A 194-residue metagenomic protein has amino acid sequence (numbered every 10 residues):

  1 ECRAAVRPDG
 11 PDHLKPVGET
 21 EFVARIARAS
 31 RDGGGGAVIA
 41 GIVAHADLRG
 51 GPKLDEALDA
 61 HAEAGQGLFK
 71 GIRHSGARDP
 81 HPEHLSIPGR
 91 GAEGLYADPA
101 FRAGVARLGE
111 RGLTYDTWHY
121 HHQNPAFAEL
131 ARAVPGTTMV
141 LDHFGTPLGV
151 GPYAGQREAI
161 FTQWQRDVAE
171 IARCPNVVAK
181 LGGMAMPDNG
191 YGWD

Functional and structural regions predicted by a protein language model:
E1-R111, A133, A154-G155, T162 (+1 more regions): Mid-domain alpha/beta scaffold segments of enzyme catalytic cores
R90-D194: Catalytic pocket-lining loop regions of alpha/beta-barrel enzymes, especially the amidohydrolase/enolase/GH5 lineages
